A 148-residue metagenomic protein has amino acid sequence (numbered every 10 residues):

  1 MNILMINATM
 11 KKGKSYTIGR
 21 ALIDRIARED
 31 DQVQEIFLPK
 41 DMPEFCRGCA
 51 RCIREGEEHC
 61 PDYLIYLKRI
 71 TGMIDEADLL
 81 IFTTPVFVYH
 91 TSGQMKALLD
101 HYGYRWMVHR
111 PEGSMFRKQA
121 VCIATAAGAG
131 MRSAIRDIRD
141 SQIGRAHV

Functional and structural regions predicted by a protein language model:
M1-P111: N-terminal beta1-alpha1-beta2 submodule of the flavodoxin-like/Rossmannoid cofactor-binding fold
Y16-R20, M131-R136: Short, surface-exposed alpha-helical segments at coil->helix boundaries
P111-R117: Short, conserved loop/helix-junction motifs that constitute active-site signature segments in enzyme catalytic cores
Q119-V121: Proline-centered loop/turn at the N-terminus of a beta-strand
T125-A129: Short acidic/polar capping segments at secondary-structure boundaries
A146-V148: Conserved small/polar residues in nucleotide/adenosyl-binding loops
